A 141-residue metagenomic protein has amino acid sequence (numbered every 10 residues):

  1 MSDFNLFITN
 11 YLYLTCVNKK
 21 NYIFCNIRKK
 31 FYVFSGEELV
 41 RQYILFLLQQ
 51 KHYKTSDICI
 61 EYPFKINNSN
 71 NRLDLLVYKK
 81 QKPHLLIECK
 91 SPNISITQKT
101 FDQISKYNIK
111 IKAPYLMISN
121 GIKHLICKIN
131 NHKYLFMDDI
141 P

Functional and structural regions predicted by a protein language model:
M1-Y115, I122-P141: A short, conserved, highly charged catalytic patch centered on acidic carboxylates
